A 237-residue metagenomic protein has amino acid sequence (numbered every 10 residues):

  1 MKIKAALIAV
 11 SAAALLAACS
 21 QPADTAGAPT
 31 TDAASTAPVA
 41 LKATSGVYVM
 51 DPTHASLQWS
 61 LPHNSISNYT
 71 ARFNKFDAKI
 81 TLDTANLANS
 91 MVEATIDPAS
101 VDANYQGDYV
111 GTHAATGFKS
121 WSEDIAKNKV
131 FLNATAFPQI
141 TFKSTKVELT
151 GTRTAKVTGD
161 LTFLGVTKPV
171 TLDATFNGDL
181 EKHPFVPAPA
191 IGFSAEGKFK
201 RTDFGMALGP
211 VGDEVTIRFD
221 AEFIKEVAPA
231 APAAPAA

Functional and structural regions predicted by a protein language model:
M1-A23: Gram-negative bacterial Sec-dependent N-terminal signal peptides
C19-A237: Low-complexity, acidic/polar, glycine-enriched regions of mature
